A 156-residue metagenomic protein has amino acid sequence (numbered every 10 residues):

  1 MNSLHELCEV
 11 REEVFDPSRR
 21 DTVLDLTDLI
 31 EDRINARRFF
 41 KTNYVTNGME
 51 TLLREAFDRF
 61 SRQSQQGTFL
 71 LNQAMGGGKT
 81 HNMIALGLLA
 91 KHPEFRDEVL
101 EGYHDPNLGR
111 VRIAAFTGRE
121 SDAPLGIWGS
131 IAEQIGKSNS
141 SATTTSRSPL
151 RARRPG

Functional and structural regions predicted by a protein language model:
M1-G77, I113, Q134: Walker A/P-loop-proximal flanking segment of P-loop NTPase domains
K41-G48, R119, A123, P149: Catalytic cores of large soluble enzymes that bind and process phosphate-bearing ligands
L52, A123-I127, R153: Helical mechanochemical/support elements of P-loop NTPase systems and associated helical scaffolds
M75, I127-E133, S138, A142: Metal-dependent catalytic core segments for phosphate chemistry
G77-G78, D122: ATP-binding Walker
N82, L86: Hydrophobic positions on the alpha1 helix immediately C-terminal to the Walker A/P-loop
G87-G118, N139-R154: Flexible phosphate/Mg2+-sensing switch loops adjacent to catalytic phosphate-binding sites
A114-E133: Conserved phosphate-binding/catalytic loops and adjacent sensor/switch elements of nucleotide-binding enzymes, spanning
